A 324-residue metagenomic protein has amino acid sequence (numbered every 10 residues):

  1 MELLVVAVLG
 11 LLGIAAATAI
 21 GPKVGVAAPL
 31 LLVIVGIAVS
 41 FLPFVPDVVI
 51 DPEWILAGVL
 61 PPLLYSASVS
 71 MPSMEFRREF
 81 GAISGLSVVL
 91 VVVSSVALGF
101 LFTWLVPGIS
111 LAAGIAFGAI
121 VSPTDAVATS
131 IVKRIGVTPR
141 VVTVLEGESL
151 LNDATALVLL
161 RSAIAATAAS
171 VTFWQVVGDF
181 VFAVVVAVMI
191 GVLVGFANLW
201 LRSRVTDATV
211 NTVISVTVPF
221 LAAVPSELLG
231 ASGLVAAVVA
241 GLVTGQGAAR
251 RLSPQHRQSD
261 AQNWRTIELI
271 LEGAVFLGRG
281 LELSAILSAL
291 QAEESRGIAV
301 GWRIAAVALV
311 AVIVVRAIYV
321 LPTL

Functional and structural regions predicted by a protein language model:
M1-L324: Transmembrane helical cores of multi-pass secondary ion antiporters/exchangers
